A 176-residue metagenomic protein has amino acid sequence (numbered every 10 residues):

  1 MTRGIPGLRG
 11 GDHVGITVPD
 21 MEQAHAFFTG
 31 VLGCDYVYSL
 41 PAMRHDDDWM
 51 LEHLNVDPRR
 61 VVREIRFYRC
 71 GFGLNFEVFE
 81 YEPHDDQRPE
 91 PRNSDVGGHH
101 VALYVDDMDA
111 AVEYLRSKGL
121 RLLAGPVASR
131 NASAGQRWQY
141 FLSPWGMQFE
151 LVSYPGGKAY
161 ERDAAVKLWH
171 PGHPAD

Functional and structural regions predicted by a protein language model:
M1-G7, I16, L103, D109-D176: Vicinal oxygen chelate
R9-H13, V96-H100: Short, solvent-exposed beta-strand edge segments and adjacent coil->beta transition regions
T17-G73, A110, S117, G125 (+2 more regions): Core segments of cupin and vicinal oxygen chelate
P41-A42, Y81-P83: Histidine- and/or cysteine-centered catalytic micro-motif in compact active-site loops
D46-L51, D85-P89, A159: A short, acidic/glycine-rich surface segment
P91-N93: Short consensus segments that form the blades of beta-propeller domains, in both extracellular/periplasmic
